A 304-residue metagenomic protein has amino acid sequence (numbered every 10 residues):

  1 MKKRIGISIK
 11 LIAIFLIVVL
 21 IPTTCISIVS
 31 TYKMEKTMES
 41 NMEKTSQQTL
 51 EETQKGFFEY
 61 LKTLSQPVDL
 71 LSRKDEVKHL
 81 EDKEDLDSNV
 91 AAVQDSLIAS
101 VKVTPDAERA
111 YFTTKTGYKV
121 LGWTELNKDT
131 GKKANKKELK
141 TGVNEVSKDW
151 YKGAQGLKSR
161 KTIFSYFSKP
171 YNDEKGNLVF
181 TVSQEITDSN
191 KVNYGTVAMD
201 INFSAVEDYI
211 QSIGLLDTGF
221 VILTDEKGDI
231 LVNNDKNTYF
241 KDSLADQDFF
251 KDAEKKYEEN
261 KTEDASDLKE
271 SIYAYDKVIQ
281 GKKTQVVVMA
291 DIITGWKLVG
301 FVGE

Functional and structural regions predicted by a protein language model:
I7-L86, V103-D106: Juxtamembrane extracytoplasmic/periplasmic/luminal helical "stalk" adjacent to the first N-terminal
K36, V206-I213, G300-E304: Membrane-interface helix-start motif
F58, K62-Q94, T113-K137: Extracellular/periplasmic ligand-binding regions of membrane signal-transduction receptors
D69, Y111, F220-I222: Conserved beta-strand cores of small sensory beta-sandwich domains that regulate signal transduction, primarily PAS/PAC
V90-D106, T196-F240, A245-D248: Solvent-exposed, extracytoplasmic
K102-D106, T116, L121-S212, L268 (+1 more regions): Extracytoplasmic/periplasmic ligand-binding sensor regions of membrane-associated signaling proteins
K227, T238, L244-E304: Extracellular/periplasmic juxtamembrane segments that couple receptor/chemosensory ectodomains to their
